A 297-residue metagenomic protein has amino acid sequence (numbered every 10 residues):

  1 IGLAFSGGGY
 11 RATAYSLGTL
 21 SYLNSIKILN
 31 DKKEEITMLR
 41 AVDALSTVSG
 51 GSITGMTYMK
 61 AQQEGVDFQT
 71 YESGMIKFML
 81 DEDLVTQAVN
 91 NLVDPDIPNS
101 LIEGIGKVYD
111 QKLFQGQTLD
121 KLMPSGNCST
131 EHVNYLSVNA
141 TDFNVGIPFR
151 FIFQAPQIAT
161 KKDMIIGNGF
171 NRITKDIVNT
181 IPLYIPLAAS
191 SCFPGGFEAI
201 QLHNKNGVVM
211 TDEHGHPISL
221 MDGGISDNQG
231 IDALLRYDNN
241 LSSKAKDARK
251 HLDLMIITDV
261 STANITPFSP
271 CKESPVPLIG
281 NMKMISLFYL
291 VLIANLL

Functional and structural regions predicted by a protein language model:
I1-L297: Catalytic domains of lipid- and phosphate-ester/thioester hydrolases
